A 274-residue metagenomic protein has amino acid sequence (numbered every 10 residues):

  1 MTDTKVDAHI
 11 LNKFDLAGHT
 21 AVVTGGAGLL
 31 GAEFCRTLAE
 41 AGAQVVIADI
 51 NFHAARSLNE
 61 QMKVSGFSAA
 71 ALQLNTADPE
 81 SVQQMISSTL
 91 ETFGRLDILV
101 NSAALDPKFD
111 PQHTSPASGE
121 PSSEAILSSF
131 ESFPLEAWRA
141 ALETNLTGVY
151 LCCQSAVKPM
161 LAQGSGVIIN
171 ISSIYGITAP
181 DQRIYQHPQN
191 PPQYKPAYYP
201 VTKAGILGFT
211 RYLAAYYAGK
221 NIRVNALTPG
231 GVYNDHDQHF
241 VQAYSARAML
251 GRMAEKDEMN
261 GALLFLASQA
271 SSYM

Functional and structural regions predicted by a protein language model:
D15-V46, L213: Canonical Rossmann dinucleotide-binding motif of NAD(H)/NADP(H)-dependent dehydrogenases/reductases, specifically
A43-S57: Conserved glycine-rich Rossmann-like NAD(P)H-binding loop of the short-chain dehydrogenase/reductase
F52-H53, Q73-M85, L135, K256-E258: The beta1-alpha1 cofactor-binding region of Rossmann-like NAD(H)/NADP(H)-dependent oxidoreductases
G94, Y150, S165, G219-R223 (+1 more regions): C-terminal substrate-recognition "lid" of short-chain dehydrogenase/reductases
L105, P116-Y150, S165, I169 (+4 more regions): Catalytic Tyr-X3-Lys loop
S122-L135, I169-G205, T210-G219, V232: Catalytic loop of short-chain dehydrogenase/reductase
C153-Q154, R211: A short, exposed helix-loop element centered on a Lys and neighboring polar residues
K158, A215-Y216, S272: Alpha-helical segment proximal to the catalytic Tyr-Lys
